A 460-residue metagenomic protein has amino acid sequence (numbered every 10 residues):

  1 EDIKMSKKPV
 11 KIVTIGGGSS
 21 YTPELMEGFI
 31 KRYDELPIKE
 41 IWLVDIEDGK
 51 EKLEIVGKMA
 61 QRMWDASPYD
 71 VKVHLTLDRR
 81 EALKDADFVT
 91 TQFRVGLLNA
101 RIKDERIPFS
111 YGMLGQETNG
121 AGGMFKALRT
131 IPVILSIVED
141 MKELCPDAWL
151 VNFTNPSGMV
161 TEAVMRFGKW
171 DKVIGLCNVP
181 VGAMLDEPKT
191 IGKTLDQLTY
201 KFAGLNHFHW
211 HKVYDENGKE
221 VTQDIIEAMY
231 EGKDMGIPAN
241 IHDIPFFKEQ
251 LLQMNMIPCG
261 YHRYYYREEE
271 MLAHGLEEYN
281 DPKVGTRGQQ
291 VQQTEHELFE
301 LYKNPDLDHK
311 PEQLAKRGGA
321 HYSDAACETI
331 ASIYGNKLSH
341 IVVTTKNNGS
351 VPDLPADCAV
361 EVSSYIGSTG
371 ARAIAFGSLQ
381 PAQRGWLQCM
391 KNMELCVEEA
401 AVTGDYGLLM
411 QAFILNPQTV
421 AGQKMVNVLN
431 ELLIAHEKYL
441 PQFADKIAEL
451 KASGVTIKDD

Functional and structural regions predicted by a protein language model:
E1-K4: Short, Lys/Arg-enriched N-terminal segments with co-localized hydrophobic residues within the first ~10-30 amino acids
K11-V44: N-terminal Rossmann-like dinucleotide-binding module
P23, W149-G218: Rossmann-fold dinucleotide-binding core
K31-P68: Glycine-rich phosphate-binding loop and adjoining beta1-alpha1-beta2 segment of Rossmann-like nucleotide-binding folds
K72-D85: Short acidic low-complexity segments
K84, T90-T91, N152: Redox-cofactor binding/interface segments in oxidoreductases and associated redox assembly factors
N99-F167: Rossmann-fold NAD(P)-binding glycine/threonine-rich loop
G192-D460: Long, compositionally biased stretches enriched for glycine and/or charged residues
